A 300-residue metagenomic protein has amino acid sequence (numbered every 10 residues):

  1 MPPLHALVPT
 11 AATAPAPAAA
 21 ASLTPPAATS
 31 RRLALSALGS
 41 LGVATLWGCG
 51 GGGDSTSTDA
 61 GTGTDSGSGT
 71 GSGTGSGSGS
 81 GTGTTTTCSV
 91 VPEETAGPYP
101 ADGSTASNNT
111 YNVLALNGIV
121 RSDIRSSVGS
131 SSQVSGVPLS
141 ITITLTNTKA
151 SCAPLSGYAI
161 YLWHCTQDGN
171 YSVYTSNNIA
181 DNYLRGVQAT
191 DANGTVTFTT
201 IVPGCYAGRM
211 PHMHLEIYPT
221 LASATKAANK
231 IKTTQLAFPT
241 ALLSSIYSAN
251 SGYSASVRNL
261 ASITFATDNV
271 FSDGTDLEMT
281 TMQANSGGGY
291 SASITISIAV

Functional and structural regions predicted by a protein language model:
M1-T29, G39-W47: N-terminal secretory signal peptides
P2-A14, L35, D59, T85-E93: Generic N-terminal segment detector
A27-S36, V43-S68, S72-T74: N-terminal twin-arginine translocation
A34, I160-Y161, G288-A292: Conserved short hydrophobic patches within well-ordered secondary structure
S76-S80: Low-complexity, intrinsically disordered Ser/Thr/Pro- and acidic-rich segments
G81-G274, V300: Beta-strand-dominated extracellular/periplasmic modules and repeats in secreted or surface-exposed proteins
L277-V300: C-terminal, well-folded lobe of enzymatic/effector domains
